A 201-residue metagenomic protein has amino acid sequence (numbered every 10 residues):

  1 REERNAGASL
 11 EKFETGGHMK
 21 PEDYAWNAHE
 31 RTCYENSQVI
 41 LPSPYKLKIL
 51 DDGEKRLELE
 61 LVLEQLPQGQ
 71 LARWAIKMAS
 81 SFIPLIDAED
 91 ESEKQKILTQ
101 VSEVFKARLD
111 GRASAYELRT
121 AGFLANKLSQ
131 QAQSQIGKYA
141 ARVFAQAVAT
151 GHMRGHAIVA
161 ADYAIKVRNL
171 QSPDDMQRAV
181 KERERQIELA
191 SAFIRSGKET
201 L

Functional and structural regions predicted by a protein language model:
R1-H18: Short, Lys/Arg-enriched N-terminal segments with co-localized hydrophobic residues within the first ~10-30 amino acids
K20-E182: Structured binding/interaction patches within domain cores
P173-L201: C-terminal binding/interaction regions
